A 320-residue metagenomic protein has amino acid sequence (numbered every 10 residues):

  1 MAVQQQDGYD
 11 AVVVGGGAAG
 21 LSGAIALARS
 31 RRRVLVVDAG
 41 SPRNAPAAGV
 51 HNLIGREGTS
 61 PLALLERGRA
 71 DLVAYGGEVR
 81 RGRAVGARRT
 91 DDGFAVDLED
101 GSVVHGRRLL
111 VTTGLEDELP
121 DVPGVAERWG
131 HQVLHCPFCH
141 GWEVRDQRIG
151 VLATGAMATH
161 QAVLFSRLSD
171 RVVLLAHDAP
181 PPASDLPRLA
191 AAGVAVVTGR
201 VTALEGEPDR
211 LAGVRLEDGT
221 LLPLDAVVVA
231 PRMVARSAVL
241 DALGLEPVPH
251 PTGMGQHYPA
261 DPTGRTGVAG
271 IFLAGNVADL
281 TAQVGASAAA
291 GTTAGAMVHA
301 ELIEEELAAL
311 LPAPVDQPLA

Functional and structural regions predicted by a protein language model:
V3, Y9-A63, Q147-R148, A153 (+1 more regions): Beta1-alpha1 glycine-rich phosphate/pyrophosphate-binding loop at the start of Rossmann-like nucleotide-binding domains
G16, T113-G114, D218, P231-R232 (+1 more regions): Glycine-rich, N-terminal phosphate-binding loop of Rossmann-like dinucleotide-binding domains
G23-I25, T159-V163, A274-A320: A conserved FAD-binding loop/helix module that cradles the flavin
R29-R33, A39-S41, A48-Y75, H135-C136 (+1 more regions): N-terminal glycine-rich dinucleotide-binding loop that anchors FAD/FMN and/or NAD(P) in oxidoreductases
E66-D92, V96-D97, V103-G106, L168-Q256 (+1 more regions): A Rossmann-like FAD-binding core segment of flavoenzymes
E118-A156, H160-V163, L168: Glycine-rich dinucleotide-binding loop and its adjacent helix/turn
E127-E143, M233-G285: FAD-site-proximal beta/loop scaffold in flavoenzymes
